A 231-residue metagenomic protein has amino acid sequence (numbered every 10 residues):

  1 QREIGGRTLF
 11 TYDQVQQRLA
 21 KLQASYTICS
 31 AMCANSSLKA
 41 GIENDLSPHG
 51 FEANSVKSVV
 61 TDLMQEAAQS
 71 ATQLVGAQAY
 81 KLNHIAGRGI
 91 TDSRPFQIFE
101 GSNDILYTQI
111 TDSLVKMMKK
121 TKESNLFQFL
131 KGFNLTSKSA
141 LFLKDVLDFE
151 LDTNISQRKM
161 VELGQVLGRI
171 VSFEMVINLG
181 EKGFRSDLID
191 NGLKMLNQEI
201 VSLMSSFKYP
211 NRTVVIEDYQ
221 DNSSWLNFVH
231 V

Functional and structural regions predicted by a protein language model:
Q1-Q16, K21, S25-V231: Flavin-dependent oxidoreductase catalytic core characteristic of acyl-CoA dehydrogenase/oxidase-like enzymes
